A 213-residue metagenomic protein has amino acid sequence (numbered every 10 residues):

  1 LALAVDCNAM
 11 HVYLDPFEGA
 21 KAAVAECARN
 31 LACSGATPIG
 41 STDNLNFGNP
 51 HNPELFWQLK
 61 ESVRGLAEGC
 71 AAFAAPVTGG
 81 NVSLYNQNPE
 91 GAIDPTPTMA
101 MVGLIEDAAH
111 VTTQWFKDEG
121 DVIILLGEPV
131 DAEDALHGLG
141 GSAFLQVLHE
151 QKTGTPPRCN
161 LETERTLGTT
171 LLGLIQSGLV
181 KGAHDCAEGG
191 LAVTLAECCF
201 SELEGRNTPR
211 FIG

Functional and structural regions predicted by a protein language model:
L1-G213: Glycine/proline-enriched, intrinsically flexible loops and inter-domain linkers
